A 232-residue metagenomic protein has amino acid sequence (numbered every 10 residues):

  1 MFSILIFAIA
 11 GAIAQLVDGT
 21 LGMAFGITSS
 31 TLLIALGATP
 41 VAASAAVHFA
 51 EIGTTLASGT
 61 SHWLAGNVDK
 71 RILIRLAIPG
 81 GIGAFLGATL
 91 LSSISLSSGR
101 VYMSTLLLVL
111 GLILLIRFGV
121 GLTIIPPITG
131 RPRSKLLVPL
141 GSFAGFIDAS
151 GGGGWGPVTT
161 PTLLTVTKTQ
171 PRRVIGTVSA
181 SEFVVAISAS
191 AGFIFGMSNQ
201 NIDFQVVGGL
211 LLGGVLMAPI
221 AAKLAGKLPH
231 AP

Functional and structural regions predicted by a protein language model:
M1-G37, I124-I175, S179, G208: Selected transmembrane alpha-helices and immediately adjacent juxtamembrane segments of polytopic inner-membrane
S3-I4, L36-G53, S98-L107, G145-G154 (+1 more regions): Structural signature of hydrophobic alpha-helical transmembrane segments
L21-F25, L91, L106-L107, L114 (+4 more regions): Aromatic/pi-system hotspot detector in well-structured domains
S29, L33, A57-A65, A144-A149 (+2 more regions): Generic transmembrane alpha-helix signature in multi-pass membrane proteins, especially transporters/channels
A45-S98, I187-P232: Selective hydrophobic functional segments
A57-N67, A88, S104-T129, A222-K223: Transmembrane helix exit motif
D69-P79, M103, I128-P132, I175-F183 (+1 more regions): Cytoplasmic-side transmembrane-helix entry/capping segments in multi-pass membrane proteins
